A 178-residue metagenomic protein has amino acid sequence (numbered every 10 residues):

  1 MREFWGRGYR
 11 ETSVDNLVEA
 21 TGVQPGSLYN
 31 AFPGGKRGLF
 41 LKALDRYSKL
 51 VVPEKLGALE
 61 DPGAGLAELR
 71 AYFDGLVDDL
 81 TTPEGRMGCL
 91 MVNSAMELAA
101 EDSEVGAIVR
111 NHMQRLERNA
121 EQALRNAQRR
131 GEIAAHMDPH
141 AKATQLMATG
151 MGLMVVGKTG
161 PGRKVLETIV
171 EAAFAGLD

Functional and structural regions predicted by a protein language model:
R2-K42: Helix-turn-helix
L44-L50: Short, basic, alpha-helical segments at the C-terminal edge of helix-turn-helix-like DNA-binding modules
K55-M87, P139-L146: Hydrophobic alpha-helical connector segments
G57, E104-R115, Q122: Short, solvent-exposed amphipathic helices
E68, P83-E104: Amphipathic alpha-helical segments used for helix-helix packing
A71-D78, Q114-R130, H140, T149 (+1 more regions): C-terminal peripheral helix-coil segments that are non-catalytic and often amphipathic
